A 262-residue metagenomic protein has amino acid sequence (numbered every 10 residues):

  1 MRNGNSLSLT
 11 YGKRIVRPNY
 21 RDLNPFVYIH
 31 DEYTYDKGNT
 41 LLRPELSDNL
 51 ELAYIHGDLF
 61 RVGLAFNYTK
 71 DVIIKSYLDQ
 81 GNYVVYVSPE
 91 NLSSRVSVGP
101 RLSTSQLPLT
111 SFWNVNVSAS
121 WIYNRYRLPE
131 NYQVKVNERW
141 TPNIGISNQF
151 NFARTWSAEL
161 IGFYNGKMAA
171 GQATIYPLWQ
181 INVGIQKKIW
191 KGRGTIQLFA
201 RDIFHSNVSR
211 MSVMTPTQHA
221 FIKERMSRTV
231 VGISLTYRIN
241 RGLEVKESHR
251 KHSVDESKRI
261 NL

Functional and structural regions predicted by a protein language model:
M1, Y11, L50-H56, P100-Q106 (+5 more regions): Residues on the lipid-exposed face of transmembrane beta-strands in outer-membrane beta-barrel proteins
M1-G4, S47, G57-L59, S97 (+4 more regions): Outer-membrane beta-barrel channels and translocator barrels
Y11-R17, V27, D58, F66-K70 (+6 more regions): Transmembrane beta-strands of outer-membrane beta-barrel pores
I15-G63, Y68, V87-G99, Q106 (+1 more regions): Outer-membrane beta-barrel signature, preferentially recognizing the C-terminal barrel domain of Gram-negative
Y20-Y28, Y33-Y35, F66-N67, V72-G81 (+5 more regions): Outer-membrane beta-barrel translocator domains and adjoining extracellular loop/strand segments of Gram-negative
D36-L42, L50, Y86-L92, S105 (+5 more regions): Outer-membrane beta-barrel proteins
S93-F163: Gram-negative outer-membrane beta-barrel transporters
R139-L262: Conserved C-terminal beta-signal and adjacent last beta-strands/turns of outer-membrane beta-barrel proteins
